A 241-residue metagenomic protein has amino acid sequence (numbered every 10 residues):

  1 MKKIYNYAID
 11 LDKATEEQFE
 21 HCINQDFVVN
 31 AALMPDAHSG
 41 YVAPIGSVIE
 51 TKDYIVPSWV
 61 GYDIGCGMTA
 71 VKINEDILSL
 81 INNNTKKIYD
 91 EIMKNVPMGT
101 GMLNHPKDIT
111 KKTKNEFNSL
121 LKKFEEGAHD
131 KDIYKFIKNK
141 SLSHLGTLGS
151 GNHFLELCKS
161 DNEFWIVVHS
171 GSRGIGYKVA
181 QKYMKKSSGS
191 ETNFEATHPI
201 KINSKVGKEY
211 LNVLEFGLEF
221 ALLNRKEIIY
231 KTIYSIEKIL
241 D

Functional and structural regions predicted by a protein language model:
M1-N30, T51-W59, I64-D161, K178-D241: Glycine-rich, flexible loop motifs
A32, W165-H169: Short glycine-rich or small-residue beta-strand-to-loop segments that form or flank ligand, phosphate, metal/Fe-S
H38, H153, H169: Histidine-centered active-site/metal-ligand motif
H38-S39, K52: Short polar/acidic secondary-structure junctions
S39-G40, G67, G171-G176: Short acidic, Gly/Ser-rich segments with clustered Asp/Glu that frequently serve as metal-coordination loops in enzyme
I45: Thiamine diphosphate
